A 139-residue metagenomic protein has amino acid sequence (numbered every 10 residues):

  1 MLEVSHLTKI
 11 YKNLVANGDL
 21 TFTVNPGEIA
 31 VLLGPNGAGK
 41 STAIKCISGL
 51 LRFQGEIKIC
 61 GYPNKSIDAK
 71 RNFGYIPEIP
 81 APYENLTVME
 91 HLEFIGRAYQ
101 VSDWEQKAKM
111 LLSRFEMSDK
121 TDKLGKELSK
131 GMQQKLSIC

Functional and structural regions predicted by a protein language model:
L2, A16-N17, K70, L112: Conserved structural motif at the start of ABC-family nucleotide-binding domains
V24, G55-R71: Conserved ABC transporter NBD signature motif
V31, K45, Q133-C139: ABC ATPase nucleotide-binding domain "signature" region
G34-G39: Walker A (P-loop) phosphate-binding loop of ABC-type ATPase nucleotide-binding domains
S48: Helix-to-loop junction immediately C-terminal to a conserved catalytic motif
E93, R97-K120: Conserved ABC ATPase "signature" region
L124-G131: Conserved ABC ATPase signature
